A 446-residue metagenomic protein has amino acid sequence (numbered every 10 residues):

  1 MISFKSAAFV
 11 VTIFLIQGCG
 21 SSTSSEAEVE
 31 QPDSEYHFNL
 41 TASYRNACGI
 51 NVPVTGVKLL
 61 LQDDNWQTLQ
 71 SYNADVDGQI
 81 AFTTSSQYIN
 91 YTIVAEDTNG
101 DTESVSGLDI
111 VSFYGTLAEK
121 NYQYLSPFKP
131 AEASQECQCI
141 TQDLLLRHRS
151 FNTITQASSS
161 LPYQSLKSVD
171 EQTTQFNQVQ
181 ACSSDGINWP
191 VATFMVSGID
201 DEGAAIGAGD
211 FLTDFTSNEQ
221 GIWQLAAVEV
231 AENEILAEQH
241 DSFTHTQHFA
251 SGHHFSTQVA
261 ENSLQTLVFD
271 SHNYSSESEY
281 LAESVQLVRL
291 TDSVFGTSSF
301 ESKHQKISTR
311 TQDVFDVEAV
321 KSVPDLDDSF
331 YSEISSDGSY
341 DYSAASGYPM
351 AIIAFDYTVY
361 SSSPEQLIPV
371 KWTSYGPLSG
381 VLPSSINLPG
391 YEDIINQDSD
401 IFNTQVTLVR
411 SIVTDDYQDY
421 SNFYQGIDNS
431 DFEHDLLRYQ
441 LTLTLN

Functional and structural regions predicted by a protein language model:
M1-A7: Bacterial N-terminal signal peptides that target proteins for export
F9-I13: Hydrophobic helical h-region of N-terminal Sec-dependent signal peptides in bacterial secretory/periplasmic proteins
L15-G18: C-terminal motif of bacterial Sec signal peptides marking the signal peptidase cleavage site
G20-T23: Bacterial signal peptide processing site
S25-V29, T41, T266-N446: Hydrophilic extracytoplasmic domains
E26-F330, R438-T444: Preference for solvent-exposed, low-hydrophobicity sequence contexts
